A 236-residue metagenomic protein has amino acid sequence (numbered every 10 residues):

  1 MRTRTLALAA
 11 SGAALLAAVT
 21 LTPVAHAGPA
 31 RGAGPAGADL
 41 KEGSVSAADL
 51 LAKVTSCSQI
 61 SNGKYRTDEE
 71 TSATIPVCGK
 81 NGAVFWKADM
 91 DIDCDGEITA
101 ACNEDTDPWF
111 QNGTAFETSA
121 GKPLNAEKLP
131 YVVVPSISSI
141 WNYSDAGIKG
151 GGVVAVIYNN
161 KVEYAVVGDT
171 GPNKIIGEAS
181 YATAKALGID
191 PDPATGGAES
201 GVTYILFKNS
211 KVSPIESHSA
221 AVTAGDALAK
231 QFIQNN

Functional and structural regions predicted by a protein language model:
R2-L6, L15-A17, G28-K161, K174 (+2 more regions): Cell wall/extracellular polymer interaction/catalysis modules
L6-A10, L21: Alpha-helical hydrophobic membrane-insertion segments
A18-V24: C-terminal segment of classical bacterial N-terminal signal peptides
Y131-V133, V166, T203-I205: Soluble periplasmic/extracytoplasmic beta-strand elements of cell-envelope proteins
V162, E178-A179, G197-V202: Short edge beta-strand segments in beta-sheet-rich domains
E163-P172: Short beta-strand-centered aromatic/proline hotspots
N173-T183: Short, solvent-exposed secondary-structure boundary/capping segments
A184-G196, S200-K211: Contiguous ligand/interfacial binding patches
